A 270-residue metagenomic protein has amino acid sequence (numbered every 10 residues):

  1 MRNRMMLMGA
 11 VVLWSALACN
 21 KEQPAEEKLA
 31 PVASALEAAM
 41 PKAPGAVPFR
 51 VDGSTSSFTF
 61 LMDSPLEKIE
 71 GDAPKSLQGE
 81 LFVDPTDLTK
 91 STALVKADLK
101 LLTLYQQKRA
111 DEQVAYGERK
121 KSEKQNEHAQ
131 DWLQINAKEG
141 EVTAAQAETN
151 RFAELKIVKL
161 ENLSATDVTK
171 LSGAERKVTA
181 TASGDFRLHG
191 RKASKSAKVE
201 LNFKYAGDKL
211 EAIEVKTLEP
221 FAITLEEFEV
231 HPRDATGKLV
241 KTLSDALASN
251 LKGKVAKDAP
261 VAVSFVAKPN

Functional and structural regions predicted by a protein language model:
M1-L17: Sec-dependent bacterial lipoprotein signal peptides
C19-N270: Low-complexity, acidic/polar, glycine-enriched regions of mature
